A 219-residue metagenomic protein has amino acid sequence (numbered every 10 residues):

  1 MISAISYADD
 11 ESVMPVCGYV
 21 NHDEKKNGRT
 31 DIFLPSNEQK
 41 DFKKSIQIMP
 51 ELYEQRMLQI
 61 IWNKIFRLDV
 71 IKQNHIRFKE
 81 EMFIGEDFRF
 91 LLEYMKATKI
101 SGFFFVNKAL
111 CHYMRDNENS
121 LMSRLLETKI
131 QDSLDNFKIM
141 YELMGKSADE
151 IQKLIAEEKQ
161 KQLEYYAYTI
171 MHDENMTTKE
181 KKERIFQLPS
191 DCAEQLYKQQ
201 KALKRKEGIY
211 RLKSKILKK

Functional and structural regions predicted by a protein language model:
M1-A4, E93, D135, I139 (+1 more regions): Alpha-helical elements of Rossmann-like donor-binding domains used by nucleotide-donor carbohydrate transfer enzymes
M1-T128: Donor-binding/catalytic cores of nucleotide-activated saccharide and glycerol-phosphate transferases/polymerases
M95-T98, L125, M144, Y166-E174: Generic structural signal for hydrophobic core residues of well-folded globular domains
K129-S133: Amphipathic alpha-helix face/heptad-repeat signature
L134-L154: C-terminal, non-catalytic tails of nucleotide-sugar-dependent glycosyltransferases
E142, M171-K219: Membrane-interface aromatic/basic loop that binds lipid-linked glycans or pyrophosphate carriers, typified by
I151-E158, K181-F186: Short, charged, amphipathic alpha-helical segments
A156-T169: Amphipathic alpha-helical repeat scaffolds of TPR domains
